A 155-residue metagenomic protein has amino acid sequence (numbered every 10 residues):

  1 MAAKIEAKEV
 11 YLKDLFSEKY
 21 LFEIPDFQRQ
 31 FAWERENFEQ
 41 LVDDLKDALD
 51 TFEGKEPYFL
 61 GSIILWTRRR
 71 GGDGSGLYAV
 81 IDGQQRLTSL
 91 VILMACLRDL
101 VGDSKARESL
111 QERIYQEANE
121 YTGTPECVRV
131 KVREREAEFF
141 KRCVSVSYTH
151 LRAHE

Functional and structural regions predicted by a protein language model:
M1-I81: Short alpha-helix boundary/capping and kink motifs at helix termini
D47-G54, L90, D103-A106: Intrinsically disordered or highly flexible coil/loop and linker segments, enriched in small and charged/polar residues
R70, C96, A106-R107, R133: Conserved catalytic or regulatory cores that recognize and/or transform ribose-phosphate-containing ligands
L87-G102: Short active-site loop/helix that positions an aromatic residue
Q111-C143: Extended charged low-complexity segments that act as oligomerization/scaffolding linkers
T149-E155: Conserved small/polar residues in nucleotide/adenosyl-binding loops
